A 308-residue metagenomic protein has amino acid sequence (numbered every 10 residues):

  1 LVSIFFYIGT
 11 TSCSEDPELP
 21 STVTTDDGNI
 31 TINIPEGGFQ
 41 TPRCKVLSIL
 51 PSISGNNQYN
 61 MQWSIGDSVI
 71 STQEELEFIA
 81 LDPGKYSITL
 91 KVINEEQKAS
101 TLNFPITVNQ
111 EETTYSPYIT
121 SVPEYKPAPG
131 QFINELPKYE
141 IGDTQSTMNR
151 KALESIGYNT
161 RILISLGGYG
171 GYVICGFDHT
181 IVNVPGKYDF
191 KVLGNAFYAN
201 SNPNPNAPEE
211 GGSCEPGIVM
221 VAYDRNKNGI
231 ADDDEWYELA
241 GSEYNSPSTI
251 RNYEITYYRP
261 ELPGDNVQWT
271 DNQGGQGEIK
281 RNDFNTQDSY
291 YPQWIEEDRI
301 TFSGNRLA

Functional and structural regions predicted by a protein language model:
S3-E36, E96-P105, Q110-E112: Bacterial Sec-dependent N-terminal signal peptides
Q40-G55: A short beta-strand segment in extracellular, disulfide-stabilized domains
S54-Q62: Solvent-exposed loop segments of extracellular immunoglobulin-like
M61-W63, G217-V219: Short beta-strand elements bearing conserved aromatic residues within extracellular beta-rich modules
Q62-I79: Surface-exposed, flexible coil segments in extracellular/virion-facing regions
P105-G217, E235-A308: A domain-level signal for the mature, folded cores of soluble proteins
